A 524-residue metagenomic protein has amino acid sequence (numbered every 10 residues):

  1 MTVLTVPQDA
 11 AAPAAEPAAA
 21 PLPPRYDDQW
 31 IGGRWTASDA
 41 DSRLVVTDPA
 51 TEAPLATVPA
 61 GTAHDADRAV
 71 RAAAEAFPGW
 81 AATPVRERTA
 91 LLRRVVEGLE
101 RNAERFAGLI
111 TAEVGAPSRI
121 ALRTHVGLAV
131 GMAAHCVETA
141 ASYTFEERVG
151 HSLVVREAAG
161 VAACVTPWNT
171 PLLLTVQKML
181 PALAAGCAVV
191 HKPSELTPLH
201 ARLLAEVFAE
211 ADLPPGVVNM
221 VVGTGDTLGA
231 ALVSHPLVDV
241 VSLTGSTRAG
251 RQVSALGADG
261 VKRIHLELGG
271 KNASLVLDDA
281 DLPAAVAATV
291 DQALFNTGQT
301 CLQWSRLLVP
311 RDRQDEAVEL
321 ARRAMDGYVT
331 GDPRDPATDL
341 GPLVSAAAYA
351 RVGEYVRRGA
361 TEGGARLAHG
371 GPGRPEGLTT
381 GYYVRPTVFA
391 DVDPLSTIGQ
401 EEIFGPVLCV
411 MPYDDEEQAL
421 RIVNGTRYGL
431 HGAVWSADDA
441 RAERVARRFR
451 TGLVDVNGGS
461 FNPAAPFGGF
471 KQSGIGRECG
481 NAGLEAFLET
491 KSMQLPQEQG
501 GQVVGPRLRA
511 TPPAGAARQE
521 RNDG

Functional and structural regions predicted by a protein language model:
T2-A50, R521: Hydrophobic face of amphipathic alpha-helices that form TPR/SEL1-like repeat modules and related alpha-solenoid
G33, E52, R88, I110 (+10 more regions): Residue-level signal for inorganic ion chemistry
T51-T57, V238, L275, V329 (+1 more regions): Conserved C-terminal structural/oligomerization subdomain of aldehyde/semialdehyde dehydrogenase
P54-G61, A76-A82, C164, S274-L277 (+5 more regions): Short, well-ordered beta-strand elements within core beta-sheets of diverse protein domains
V70-R71, T89, R93-R105, A116-S142: Long amphipathic alpha-helix in the N-terminal Rossmann-like dinucleotide-binding domain of NAD(P)-dependent
R94, V149-S152, G370-G377: Short, solvent-exposed loop/turn elements at beta->coil junctions and helix N-caps that rim active or binding pockets
E100, F145-A284, Y413: Rossmann-like NAD(P) dinucleotide-binding subdomain of oxidoreductase/dehydrogenase enzymes
R248-D393, V456, Q502-V503, L508-P513 (+1 more regions): ALDH superfamily catalytic-core signature
